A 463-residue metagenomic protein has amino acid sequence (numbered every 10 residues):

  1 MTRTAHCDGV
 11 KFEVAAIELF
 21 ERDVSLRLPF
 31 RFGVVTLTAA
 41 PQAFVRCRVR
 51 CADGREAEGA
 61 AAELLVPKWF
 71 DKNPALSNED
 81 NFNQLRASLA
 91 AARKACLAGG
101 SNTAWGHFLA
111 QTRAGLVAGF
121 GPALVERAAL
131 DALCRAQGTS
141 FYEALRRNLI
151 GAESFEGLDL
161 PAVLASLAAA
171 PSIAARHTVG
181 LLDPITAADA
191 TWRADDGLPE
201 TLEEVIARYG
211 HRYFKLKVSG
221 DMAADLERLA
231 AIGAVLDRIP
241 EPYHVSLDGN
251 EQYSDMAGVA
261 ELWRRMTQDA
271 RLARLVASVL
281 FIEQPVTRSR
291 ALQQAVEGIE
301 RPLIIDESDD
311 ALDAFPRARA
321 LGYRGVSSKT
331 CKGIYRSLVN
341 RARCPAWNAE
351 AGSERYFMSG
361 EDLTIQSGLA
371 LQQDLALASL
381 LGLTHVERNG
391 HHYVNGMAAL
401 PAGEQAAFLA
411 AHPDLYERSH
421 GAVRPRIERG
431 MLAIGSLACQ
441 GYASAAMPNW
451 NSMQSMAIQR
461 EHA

Functional and structural regions predicted by a protein language model:
T2-R48: Short, Gly/Pro- and small/polar-rich lid/capping loops
F32-V34, A62-F70, H177-L181: Glycine-rich phosphate/pyrophosphate-binding beta-alpha loops
T36-A39, A165-A169, A207, A295-E297 (+1 more regions): Solvent-exposed alpha-helices and their adjacent loops that cap or buttress functional pockets in soluble metabolic
P41-C51, A57-E63: Short beta-strand elements
E56-N148: Metal- or metallocofactor-binding catalytic centers and their adjacent structured scaffolds across diverse enzyme
A114-L262, V279-T287: Active-site-facing alpha/beta catalytic cores
L216-L371: Catalytic core of soluble alpha/beta enzymes
E350-A463: Flexible C-terminal active-site loop/helix
